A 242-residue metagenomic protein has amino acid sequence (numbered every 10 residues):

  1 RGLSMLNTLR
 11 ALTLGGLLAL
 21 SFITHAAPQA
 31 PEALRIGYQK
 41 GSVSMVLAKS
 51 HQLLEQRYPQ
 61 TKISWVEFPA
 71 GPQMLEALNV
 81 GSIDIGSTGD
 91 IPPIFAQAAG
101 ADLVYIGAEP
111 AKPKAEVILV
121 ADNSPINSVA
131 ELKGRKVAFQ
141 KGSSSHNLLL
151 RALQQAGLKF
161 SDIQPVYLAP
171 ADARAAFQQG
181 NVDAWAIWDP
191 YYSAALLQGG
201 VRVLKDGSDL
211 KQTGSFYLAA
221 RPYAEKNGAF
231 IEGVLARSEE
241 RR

Functional and structural regions predicted by a protein language model:
R1-G2, E240: Short hotspots in intrinsically disordered terminal tails
G2-T13: Bacterial N-terminal signal peptides that target proteins for export
L12-S21: Bacterial N-terminal signal peptides
A27-K159, Q164-Y167, D183-D189, L204 (+1 more regions): Short, glycine-/small- and polar/acidic-enriched structural segments that line small-molecule recognition paths
I91, V166, A171-R242: Pocket-lining segment of extracytoplasmic ligand-binding domains
